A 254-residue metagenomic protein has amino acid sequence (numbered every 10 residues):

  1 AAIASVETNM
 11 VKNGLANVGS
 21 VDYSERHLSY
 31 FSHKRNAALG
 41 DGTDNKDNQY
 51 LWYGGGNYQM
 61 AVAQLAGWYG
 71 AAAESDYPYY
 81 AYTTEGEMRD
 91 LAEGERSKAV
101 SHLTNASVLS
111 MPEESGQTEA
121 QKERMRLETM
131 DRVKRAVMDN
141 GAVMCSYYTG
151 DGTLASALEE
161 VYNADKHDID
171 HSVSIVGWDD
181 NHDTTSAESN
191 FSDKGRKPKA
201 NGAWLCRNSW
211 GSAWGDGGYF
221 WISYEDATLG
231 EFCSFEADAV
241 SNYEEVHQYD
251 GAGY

Functional and structural regions predicted by a protein language model:
A1-A16: Alpha-helical support elements that line or immediately flank enzyme active sites and cofactor-binding pockets
I3-E7, H27-R207, S212-Y254: Predominantly the structural core of cysteine protease catalytic domains
N13-L28: Short, flexible active-site-proximal loops enriched in glycine and acidic residues
